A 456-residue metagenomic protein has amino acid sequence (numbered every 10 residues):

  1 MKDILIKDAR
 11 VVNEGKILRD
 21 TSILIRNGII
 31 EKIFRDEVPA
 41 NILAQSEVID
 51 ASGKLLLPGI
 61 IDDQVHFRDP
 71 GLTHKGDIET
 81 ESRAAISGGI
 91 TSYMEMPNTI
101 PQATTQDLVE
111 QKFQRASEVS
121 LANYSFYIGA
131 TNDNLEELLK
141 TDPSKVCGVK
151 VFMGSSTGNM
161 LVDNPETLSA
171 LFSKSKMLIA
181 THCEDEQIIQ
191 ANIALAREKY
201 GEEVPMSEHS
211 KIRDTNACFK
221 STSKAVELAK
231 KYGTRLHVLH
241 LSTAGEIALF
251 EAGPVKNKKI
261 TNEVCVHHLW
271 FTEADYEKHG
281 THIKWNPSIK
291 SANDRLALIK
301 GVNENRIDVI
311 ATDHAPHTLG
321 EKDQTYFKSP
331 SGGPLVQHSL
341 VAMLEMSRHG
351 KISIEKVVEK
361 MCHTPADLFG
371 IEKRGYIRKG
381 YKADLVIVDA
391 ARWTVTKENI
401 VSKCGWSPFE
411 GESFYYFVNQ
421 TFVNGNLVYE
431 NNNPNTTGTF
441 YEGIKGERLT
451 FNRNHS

Functional and structural regions predicted by a protein language model:
M1-I42: N-terminal metal-binding scaffold of metallo-dependent hydrolase/deaminase domains
A9, I23, G28, G53 (+15 more regions): Divalent metal-coordination and catalytic microenvironments
A9, T325, K379-K445: C-terminal cap of metal-dependent C-N hydrolases
P39-L56: Active-site metal-binding motif and surrounding structural segment of the metallo-beta-lactamase
S52-V119: Metal-associated gating/positioning segment near the N- to mid-region
Q114-A130: A glycine-rich helix N-cap at a beta->alpha junction
E136-I310: Histidine/acidic residue-rich metal-binding segments in metalloenzymes
E203-K224, L228-G233, H282, N303-I310 (+1 more regions): His/Asp/Glu-enriched, well-ordered alpha-helical/loop segment that forms or immediately abuts the divalent-metal
